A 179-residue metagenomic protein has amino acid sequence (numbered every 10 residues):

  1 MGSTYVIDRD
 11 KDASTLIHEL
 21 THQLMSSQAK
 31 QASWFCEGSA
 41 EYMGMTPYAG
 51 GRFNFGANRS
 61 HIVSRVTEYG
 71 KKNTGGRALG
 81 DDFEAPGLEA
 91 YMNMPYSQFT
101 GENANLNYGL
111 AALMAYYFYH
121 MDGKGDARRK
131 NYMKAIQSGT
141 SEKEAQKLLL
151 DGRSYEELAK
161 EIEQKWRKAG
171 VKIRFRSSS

Functional and structural regions predicted by a protein language model:
M1-A32, C36, A49, E142-A145: Juxtacatalytic substrate-recognition/specificity segment
K30-S179: Acidic/His/Gly-enriched intrinsically disordered linker/tail segments that often contain short helix/coil "MoRF-like"
